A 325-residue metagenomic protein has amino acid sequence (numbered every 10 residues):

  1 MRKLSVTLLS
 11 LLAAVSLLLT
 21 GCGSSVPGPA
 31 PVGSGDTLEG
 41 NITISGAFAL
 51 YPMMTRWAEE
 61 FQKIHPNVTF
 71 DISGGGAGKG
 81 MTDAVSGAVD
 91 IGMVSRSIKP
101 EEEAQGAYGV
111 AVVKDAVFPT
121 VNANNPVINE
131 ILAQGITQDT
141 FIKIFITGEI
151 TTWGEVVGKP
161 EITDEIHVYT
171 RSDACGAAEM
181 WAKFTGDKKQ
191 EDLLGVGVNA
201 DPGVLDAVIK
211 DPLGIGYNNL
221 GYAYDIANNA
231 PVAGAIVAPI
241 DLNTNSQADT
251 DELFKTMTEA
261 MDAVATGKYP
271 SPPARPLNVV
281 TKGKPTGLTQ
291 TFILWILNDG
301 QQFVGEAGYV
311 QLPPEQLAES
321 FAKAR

Functional and structural regions predicted by a protein language model:
M1-L9: Bacterial N-terminal signal peptides that target proteins for export
L9-V15: Sec-dependent N-terminal signal peptides of Gram-negative exported proteins
S16-G21: C-terminal motif of bacterial Sec signal peptides marking the signal peptidase cleavage site
G23-V85, V94-I98, E103, V110-A111 (+1 more regions): Exported/periplasmic ABC-transporter solute-binding proteins
A116-F118: Structural motif
